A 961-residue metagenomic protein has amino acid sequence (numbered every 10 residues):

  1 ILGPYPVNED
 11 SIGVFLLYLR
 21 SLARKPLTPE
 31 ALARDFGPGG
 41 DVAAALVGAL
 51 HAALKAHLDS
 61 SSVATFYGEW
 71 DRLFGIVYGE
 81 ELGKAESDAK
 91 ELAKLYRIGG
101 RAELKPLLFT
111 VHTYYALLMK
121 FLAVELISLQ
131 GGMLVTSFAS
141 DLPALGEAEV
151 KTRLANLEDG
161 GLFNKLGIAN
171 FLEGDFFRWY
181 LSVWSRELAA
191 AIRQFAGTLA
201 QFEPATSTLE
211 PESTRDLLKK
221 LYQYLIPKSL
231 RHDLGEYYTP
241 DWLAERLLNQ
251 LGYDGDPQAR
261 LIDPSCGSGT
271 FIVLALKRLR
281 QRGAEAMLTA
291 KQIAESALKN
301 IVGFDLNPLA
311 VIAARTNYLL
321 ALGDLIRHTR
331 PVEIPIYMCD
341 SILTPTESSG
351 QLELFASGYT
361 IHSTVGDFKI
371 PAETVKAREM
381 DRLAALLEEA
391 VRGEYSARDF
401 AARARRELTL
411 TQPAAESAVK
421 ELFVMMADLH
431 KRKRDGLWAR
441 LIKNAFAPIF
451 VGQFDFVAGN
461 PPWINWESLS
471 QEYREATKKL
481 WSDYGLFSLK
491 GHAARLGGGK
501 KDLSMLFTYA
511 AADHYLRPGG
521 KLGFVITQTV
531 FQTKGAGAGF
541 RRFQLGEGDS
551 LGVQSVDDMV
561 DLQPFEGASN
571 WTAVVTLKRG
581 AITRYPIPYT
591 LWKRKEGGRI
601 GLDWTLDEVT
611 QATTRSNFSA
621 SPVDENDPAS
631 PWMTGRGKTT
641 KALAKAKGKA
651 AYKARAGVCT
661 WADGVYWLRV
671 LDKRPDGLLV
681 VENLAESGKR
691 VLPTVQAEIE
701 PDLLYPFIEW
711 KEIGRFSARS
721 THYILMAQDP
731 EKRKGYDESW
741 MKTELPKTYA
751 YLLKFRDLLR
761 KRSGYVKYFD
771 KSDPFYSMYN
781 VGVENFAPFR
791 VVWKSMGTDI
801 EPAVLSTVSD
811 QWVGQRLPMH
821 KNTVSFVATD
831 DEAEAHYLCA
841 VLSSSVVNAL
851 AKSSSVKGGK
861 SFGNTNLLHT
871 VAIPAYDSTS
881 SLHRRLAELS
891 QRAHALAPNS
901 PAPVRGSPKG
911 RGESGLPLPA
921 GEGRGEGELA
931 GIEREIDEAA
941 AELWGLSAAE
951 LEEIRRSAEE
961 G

Functional and structural regions predicted by a protein language model:
I1-S185, D233-F450, A538-F540, G552-S555 (+4 more regions): Charged, often flexible domain-edge or linker segments that flank or initiate folded functional domains
L2-S21, K25-E30, W242-L243, V273 (+9 more regions): Signature of N6-adenine DNA methyltransferases within the class I
R97-L118, Q130-G132, L209-R215, G498-K500 (+3 more regions): Structural motif
G99-A102, L230, D241-R260, E421-A458 (+4 more regions): Flexible, glycine/threonine-enriched loop-and-boundary segments that flank and lead into catalytic domains of large
Q130-G131, I168-Q250, D702, F707 (+3 more regions): Class I S-adenosyl-L-methionine
L309, K747, L868, A872-S900 (+1 more regions): Non-catalytic DNA-recognition/assembly elements of restriction-modification systems
N465, M505, L516, S616-R885: Polybasic, glycine- and aromatic-enriched phosphate-binding surface used to engage nucleic acids
G906, G910-E913, G921-G925: Glycine-biased, low-complexity coil/linker segments
